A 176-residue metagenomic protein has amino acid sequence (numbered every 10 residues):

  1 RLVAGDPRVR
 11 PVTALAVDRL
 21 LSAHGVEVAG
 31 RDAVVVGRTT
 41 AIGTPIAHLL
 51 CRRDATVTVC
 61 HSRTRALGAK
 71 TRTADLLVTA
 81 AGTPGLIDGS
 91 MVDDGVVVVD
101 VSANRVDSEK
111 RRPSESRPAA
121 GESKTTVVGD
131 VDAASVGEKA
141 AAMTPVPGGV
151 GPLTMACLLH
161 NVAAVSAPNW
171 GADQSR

Functional and structural regions predicted by a protein language model:
R1, A66, P152: A short acidic, often aromatic-flanked loop/helix-cap motif at beta-alpha or helix-coil junctions that lines enzyme
R1-R10, E138-K139: Phosphate/diphosphate ligand-binding glycine-rich loop within oxidoreductases
G5, R38, V146, V150: Conserved short-loop catalytic and cofactor-binding motifs
P7-V97, V101, V106-R111, S123-A134: Glycine-rich phosphate/diphosphate-binding loop of Rossmann-like nucleotide-binding domains
L21, E109-R176: Adenosine-phosphate binding glycine-rich loop
